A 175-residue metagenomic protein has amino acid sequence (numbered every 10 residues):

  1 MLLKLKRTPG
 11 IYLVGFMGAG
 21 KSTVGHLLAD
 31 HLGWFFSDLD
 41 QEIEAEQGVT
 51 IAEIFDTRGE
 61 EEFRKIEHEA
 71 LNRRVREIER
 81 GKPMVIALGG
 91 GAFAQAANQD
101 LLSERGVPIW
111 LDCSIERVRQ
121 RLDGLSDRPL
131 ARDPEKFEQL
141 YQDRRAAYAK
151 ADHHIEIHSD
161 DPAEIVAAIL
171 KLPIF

Functional and structural regions predicted by a protein language model:
M1-R7, L27, H31, G81-P83 (+2 more regions): NTP-dependent small-molecule kinase module
L13: Hydrophobic anchor at the beta1->P-loop junction of P-loop NTPases
F16: P-loop (Walker A) phosphate-binding loop of NTP-binding proteins
A19: ATP-binding Walker
S22: Walker A/P-loop
D30-Q41: Post-Walker A helix-loop "phosphate-sensing" segment adjacent to the P-loop in P-loop NTPases
L39-S103, A147: ATP-dependent small-molecule kinase phosphotransfer cores that center on conserved nucleotide phosphate-binding segments
R105-A146: A glycine- and Lys/Arg-enriched "phosphate-lid" helix/loop adjacent to the NTP-binding pocket of small-molecule kinases
